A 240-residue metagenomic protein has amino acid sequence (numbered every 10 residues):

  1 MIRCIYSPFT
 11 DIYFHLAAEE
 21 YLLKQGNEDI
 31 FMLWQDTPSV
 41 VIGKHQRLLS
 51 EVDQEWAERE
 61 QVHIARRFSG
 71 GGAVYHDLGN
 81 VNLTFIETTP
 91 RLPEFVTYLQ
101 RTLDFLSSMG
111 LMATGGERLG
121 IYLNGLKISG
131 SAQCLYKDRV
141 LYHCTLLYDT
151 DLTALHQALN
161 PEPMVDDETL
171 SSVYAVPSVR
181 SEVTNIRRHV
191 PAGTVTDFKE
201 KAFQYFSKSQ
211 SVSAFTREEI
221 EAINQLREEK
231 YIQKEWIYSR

Functional and structural regions predicted by a protein language model:
M1-P93: N-terminal lobe of the biotin/lipoate ligase/transferase fold
L33, I64-R66, A113-E117, L123 (+1 more regions): General beta-strand structural signal in soluble alpha/beta enzymes
W34-D36, D77-G79, G115, D138-V140 (+1 more regions): A short, structural micro-pattern
S39, N80-N82, R118, K127 (+1 more regions): Broad gene-expression machinery/nucleic-acid interaction feature
S50-V52, P90-V96, A154-H156, T194-D197: Short, conserved charged micro-motifs
D77-Y122: Contiguous, small/hydrophobic- and glycine-enriched helical/loop subdomains that border and often "cap" functional
Q100-F105, M109-M112, K127-R240: Long, positively charged amphipathic alpha-helical accessory segments at protein N-termini or as interdomain linkers
